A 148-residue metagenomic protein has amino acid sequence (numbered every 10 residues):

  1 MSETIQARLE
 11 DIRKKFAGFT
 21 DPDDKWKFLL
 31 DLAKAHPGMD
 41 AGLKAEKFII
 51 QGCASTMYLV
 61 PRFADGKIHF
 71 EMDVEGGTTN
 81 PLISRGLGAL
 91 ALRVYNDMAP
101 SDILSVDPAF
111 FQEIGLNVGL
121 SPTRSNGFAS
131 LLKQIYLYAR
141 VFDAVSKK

Functional and structural regions predicted by a protein language model:
S2-T56, F63-G66, F111-K147: N-terminal intrinsically disordered, cationic/polar leader segments that include organellar targeting peptides
D24-K27, L82, S101: Short, solvent-exposed positions on alpha-helices
F63-P81, L92-N96: Conserved interaction-surface patches within small, structured recognition/assembly domains
D73-V74, L87-A89, L104-P108: "Short basic amphipathic alpha-helical interaction patches in structured regions
L87-S101: Alpha-helical support elements that line or immediately flank enzyme active sites and cofactor-binding pockets
D97-I114: Glycine-rich phosphate/pyrophosphate-binding loops and their adjacent beta-strand/loop elements at enzyme active sites
